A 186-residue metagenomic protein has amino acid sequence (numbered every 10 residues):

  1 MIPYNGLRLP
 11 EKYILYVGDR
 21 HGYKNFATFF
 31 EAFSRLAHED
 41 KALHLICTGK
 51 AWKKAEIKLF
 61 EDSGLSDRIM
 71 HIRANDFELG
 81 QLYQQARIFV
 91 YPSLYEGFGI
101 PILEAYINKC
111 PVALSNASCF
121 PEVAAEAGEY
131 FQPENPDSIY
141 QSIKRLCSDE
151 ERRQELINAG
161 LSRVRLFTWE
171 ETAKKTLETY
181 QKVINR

Functional and structural regions predicted by a protein language model:
M1-R186: Carbohydrate transferase catalytic cores enriched for Leloir-type hexosyltransferases
